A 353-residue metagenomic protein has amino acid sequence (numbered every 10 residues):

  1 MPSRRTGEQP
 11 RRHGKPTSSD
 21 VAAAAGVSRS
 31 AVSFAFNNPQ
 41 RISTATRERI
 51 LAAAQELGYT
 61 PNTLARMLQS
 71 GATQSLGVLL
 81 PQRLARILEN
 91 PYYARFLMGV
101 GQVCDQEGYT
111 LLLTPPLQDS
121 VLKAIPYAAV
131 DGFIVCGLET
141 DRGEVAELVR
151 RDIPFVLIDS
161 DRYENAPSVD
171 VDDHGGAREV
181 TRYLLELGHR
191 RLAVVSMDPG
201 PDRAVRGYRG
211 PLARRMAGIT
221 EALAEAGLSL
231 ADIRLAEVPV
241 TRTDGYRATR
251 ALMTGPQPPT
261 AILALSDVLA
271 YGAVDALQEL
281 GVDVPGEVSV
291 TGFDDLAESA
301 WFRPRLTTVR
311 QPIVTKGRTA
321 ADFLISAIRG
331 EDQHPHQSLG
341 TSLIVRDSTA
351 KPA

Functional and structural regions predicted by a protein language model:
M1-S75, A353: N-terminal helix-turn-helix DNA-binding module of bacterial transcription factors
P2-R5, Y246-A353: Flexible loop/turn connectors
S28, Q74, D131, R190-R191 (+1 more regions): Short acidic/polar active-site loop segments enriched in Thr and Asp
E48, A52, L57-A124, G132: Amphipathic helical "hinge" segments at domain boundaries
Q82-R95, P115-S120, V169-E179, V195-A248 (+4 more regions): Hinge/beta->alpha junction and helix N-cap segments in small-molecule ligand-binding domains
L138-G175, E179, M197-P201, V268 (+1 more regions): Flexible loop/hinge segments that line or gate small-molecule binding clefts
R190-R191, L230-I233, V284-S289: Short acidic capping loops at alpha-helix termini that bridge into adjacent secondary structure
